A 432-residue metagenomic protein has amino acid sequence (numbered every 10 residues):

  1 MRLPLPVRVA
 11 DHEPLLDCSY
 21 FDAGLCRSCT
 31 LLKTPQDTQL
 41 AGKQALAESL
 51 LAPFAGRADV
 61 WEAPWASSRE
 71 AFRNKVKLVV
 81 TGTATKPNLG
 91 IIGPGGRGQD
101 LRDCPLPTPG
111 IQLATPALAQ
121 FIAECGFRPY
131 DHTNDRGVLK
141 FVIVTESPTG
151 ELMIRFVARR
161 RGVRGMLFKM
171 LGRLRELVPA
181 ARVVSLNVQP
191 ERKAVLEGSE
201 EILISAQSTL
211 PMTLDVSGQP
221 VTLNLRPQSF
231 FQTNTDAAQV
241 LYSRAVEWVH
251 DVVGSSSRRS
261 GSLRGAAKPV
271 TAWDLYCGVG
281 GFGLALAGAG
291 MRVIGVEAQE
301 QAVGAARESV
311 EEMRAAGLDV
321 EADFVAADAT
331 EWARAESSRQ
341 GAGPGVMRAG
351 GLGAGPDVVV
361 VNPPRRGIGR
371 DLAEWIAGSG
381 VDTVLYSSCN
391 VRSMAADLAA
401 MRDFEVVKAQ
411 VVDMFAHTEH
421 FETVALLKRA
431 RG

Functional and structural regions predicted by a protein language model:
M1-R8, V163-F168, G172-G432: Rossmann-like S-adenosyl-L-methionine
L5-D11, L15-L16, L25-D135, I143-T149 (+1 more regions): Extended interfacial segments that mediate partner engagement and assembly in macromolecular machines
N74, L152, P269-V270: Nucleotide donor/acceptor-binding cores
T81, V144, G150-R159, T222-R226 (+1 more regions): Short, aliphatic-rich beta-strand segments
T83-P87, P148-E151, V216-P220, G317: Short, solvent-exposed loop/turn segments that connect beta-strands within catalytic domains and beta-strand-rich
N88-G90, M153, L385: General beta-strand recognition
G90-P94, R155, A306: Short, acidic/hydrophobic/Gly-rich beta-strand patch recurrent on exposed beta strands that often constitutes part
V138-L139, A373: Mid-to-C-terminal catalytic/tRNA-binding core of tRNA(Ile)-lysidine synthase
